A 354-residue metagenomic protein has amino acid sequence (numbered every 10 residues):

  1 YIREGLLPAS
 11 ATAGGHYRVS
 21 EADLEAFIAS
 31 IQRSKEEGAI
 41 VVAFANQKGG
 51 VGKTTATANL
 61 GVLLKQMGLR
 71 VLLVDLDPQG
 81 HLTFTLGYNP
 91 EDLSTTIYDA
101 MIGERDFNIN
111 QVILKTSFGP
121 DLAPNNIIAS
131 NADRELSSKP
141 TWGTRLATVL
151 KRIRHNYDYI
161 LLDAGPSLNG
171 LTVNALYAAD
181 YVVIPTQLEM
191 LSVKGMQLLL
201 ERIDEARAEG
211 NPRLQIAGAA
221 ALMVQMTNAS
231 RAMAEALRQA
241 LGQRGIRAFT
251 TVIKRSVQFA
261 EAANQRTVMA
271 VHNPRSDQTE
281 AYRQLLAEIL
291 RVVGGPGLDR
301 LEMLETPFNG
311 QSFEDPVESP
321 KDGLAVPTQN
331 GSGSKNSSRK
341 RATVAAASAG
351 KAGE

Functional and structural regions predicted by a protein language model:
Y1-H16: Major-groove DNA-recognition helix of helix-turn-helix-type DNA-binding domains
A11-G15, E21-E354: P-loop NTP-binding core
